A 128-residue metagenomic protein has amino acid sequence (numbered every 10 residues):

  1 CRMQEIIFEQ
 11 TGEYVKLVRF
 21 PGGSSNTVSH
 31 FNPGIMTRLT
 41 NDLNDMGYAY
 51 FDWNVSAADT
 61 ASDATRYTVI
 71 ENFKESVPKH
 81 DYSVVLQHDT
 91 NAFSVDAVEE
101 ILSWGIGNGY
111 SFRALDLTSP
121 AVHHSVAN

Functional and structural regions predicted by a protein language model:
C1-Y110, L117-T118, S125-V126: Catalytic domains of cell-wall/extracellular-matrix polysaccharide-remodeling enzymes, centered on de-N-acetylation
